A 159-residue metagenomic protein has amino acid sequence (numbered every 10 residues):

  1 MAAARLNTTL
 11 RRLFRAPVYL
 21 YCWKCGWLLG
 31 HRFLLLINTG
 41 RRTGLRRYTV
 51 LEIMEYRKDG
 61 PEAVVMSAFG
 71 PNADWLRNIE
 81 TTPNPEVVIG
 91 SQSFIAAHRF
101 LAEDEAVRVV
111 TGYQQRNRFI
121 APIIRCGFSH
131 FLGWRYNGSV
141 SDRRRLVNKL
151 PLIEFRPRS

Functional and structural regions predicted by a protein language model:
M1-F33, G112-V147: Alpha-helical membrane-targeting segments
H31-A68: Short beta-strand segments
F33, T82-N84, L152: Short, acidic/polar N-cap/turn motifs at the starts of alpha helices
N38-T43, I89, P157-S159: Short acidic, glycine-rich loop/turn motifs
D59, G70-G133: Short, structured beta-strand-loop surface elements
H98, E105-A106, N137-R158: Ribonuclease/tRNase effector modules and their secretory precursors
